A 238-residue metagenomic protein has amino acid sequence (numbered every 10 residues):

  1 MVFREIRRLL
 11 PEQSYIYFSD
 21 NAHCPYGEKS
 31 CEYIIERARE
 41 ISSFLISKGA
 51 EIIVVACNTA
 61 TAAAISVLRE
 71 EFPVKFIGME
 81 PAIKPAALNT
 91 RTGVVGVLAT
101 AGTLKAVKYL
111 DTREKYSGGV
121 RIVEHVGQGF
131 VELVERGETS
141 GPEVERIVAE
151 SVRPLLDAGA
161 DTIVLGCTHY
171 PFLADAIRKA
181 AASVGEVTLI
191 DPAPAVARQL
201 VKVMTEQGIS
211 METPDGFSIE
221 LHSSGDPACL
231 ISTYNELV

Functional and structural regions predicted by a protein language model:
M1-V238: Non-catalytic structural scaffold of enzyme domains
